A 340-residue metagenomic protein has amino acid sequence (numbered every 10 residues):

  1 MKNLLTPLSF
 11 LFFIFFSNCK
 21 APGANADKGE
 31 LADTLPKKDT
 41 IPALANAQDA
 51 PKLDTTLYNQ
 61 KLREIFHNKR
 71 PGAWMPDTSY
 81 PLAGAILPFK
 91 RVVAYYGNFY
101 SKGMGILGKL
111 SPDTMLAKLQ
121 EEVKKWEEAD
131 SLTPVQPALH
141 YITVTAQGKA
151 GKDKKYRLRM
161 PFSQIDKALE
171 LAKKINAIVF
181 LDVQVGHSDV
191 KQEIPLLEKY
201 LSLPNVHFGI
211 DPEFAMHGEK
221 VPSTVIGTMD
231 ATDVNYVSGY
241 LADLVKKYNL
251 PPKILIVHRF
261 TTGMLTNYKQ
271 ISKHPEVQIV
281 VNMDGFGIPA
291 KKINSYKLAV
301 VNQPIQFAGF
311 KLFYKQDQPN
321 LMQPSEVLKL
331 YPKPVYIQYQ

Functional and structural regions predicted by a protein language model:
K2-S9: Sec-dependent signal peptide recognition, specifically the positively charged N-region followed immediately by
F15-N18: C-terminal motif of bacterial Sec signal peptides marking the signal peptidase cleavage site
K20-G151, K155-L158, P275-V277, A290-Q340: Alpha/beta catalytic barrel-like cores
N98-Y100, I142-A146, Q184-G186, E213-A215 (+3 more regions): Active-site beta-loop-alpha junctions enriched in small/polar residues
K125-E127, P134-E213: Substrate-binding cleft of extracellular glycoside hydrolase catalytic domains
F162-Q164, L201-P212, A231-N235, E276-K291: Acidic, His- and aromatic-enriched active-site or binding-groove loops in soluble protein domains that engage sugars
V185-D189, K246-M264: Aromatic-lined carbohydrate-recognition surfaces of secreted/lumenal glycan-active proteins
P212-L250: Substrate-binding surface in catalytic domains of secreted glycosidases
